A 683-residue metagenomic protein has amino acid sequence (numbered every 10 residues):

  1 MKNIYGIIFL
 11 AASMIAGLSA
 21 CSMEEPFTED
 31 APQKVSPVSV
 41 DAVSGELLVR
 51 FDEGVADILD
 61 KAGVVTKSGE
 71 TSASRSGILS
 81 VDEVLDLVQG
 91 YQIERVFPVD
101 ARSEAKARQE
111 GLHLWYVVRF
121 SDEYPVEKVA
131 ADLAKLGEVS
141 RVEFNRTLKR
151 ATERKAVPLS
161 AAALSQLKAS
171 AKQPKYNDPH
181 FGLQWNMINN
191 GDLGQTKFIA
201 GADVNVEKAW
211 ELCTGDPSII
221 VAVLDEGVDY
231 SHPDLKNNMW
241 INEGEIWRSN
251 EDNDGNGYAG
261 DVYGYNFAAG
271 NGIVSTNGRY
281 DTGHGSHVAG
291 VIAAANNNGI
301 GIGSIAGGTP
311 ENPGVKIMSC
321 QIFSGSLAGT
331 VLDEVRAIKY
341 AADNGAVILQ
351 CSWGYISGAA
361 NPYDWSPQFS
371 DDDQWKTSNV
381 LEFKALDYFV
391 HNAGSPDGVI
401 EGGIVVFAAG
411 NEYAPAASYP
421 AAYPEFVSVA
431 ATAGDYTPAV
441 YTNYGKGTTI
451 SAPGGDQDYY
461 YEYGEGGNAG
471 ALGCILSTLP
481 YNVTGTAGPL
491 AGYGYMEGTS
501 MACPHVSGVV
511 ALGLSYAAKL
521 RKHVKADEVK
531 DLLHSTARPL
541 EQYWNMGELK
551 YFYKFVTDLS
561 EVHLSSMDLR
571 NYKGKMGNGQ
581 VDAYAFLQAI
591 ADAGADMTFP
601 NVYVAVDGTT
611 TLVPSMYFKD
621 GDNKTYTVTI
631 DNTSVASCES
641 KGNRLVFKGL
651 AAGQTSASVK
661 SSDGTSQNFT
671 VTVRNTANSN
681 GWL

Functional and structural regions predicted by a protein language model:
M14-D41, A677-L683: Bacterial Sec-dependent N-terminal signal peptides
S22-E24, E211, G215-P217, E226 (+6 more regions): Substrate-binding/access-modulating region of protease and related hydrolase catalytic domains
F27-Q166: Inhibitory N-terminal propeptides of secreted protease zymogens
R102-V117, A131-I220, V228-N238, N271 (+1 more regions): Protease zymogen maturation seam
N205, A209, L224-S231, G244-N256 (+10 more regions): Flexible, small-residue-rich helix->loop connector segments that border functional cores
R279, I302, E334, F407-F426 (+5 more regions): Active-site-adjacent substrate-recognition loops and nearby beta-strands within hydrolase catalytic domains
A289-I292, M318-F323, K339, V347 (+2 more regions): Hydrolase catalytic cores
A591-L683: Extracytoplasmic soluble-region selector
